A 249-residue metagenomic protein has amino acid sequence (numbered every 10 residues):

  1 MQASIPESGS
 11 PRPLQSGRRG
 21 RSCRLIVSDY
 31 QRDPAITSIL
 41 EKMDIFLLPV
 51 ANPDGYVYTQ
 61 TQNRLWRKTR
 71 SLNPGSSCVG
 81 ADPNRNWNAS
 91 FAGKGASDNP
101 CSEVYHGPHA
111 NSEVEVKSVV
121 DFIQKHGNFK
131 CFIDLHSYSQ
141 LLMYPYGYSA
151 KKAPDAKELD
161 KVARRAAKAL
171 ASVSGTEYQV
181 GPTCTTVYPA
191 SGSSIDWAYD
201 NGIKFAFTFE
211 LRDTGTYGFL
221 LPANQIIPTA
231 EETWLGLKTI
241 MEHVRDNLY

Functional and structural regions predicted by a protein language model:
M1-R164, K168, S172, A190 (+2 more regions): Active-site/substrate-binding loop(s) of hydrolase catalytic cores
P34-T37, E177-G181: Surface-exposed patches in mature extracellular/periplasmic domains of secreted proteins
A92-G93, G175-Q179, D246: Intrinsically disordered or highly flexible coil/loop and linker segments, enriched in small and charged/polar residues
Q124, A171, G175, K238-R245: Hydrophobic alpha-helix feature that most strongly marks membrane-spanning transmembrane helices and their immediate
C184-T208: Short glycine-rich, acidic/polar surface loops and turns
G218-Y249: His/Asp/Glu-rich mid-to-C-terminal helical/loop segments that flank catalytic regions of hydrolases
